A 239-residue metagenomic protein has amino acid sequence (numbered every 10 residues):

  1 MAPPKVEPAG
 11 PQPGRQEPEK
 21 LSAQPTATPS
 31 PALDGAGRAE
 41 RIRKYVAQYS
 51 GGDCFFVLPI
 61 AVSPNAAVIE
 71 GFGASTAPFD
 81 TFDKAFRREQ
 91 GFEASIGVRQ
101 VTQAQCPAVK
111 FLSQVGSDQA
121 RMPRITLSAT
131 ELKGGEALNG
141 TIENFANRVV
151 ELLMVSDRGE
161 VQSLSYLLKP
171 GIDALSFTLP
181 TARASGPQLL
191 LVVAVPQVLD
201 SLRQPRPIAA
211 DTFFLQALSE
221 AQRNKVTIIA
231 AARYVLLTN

Functional and structural regions predicted by a protein language model:
P3-N239: Secretory-pathway glycoprotein ectodomains that are cysteine- and/or Ser/Thr/Pro-rich
